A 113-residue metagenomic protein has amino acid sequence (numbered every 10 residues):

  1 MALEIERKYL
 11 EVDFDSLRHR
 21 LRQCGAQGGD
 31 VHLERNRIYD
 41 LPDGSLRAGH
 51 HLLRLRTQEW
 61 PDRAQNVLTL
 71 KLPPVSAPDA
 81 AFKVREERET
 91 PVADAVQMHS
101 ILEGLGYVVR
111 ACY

Functional and structural regions predicted by a protein language model:
M1-Y113: N-terminal strand-loop-strand beta-hairpin
